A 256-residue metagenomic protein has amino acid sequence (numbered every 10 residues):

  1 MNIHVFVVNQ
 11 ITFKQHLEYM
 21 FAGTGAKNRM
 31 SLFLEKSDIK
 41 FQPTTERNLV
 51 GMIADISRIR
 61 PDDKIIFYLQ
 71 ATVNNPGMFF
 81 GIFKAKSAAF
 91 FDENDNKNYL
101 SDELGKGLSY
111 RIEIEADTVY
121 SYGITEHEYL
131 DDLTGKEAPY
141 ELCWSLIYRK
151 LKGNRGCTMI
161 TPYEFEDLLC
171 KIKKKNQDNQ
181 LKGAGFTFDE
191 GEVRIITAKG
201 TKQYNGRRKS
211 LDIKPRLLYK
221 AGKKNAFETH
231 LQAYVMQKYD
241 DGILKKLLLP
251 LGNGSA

Functional and structural regions predicted by a protein language model:
M1-P61, V73, K202-N205: Compositionally biased, charged N-terminal/linker segments
D55-S57, Y129, E164, K223 (+2 more regions): Short amphipathic alpha-helical segments
P61-D62, P76-M78, L251-A256: Catalytic centers of nucleases
L69-N75: Short, charged beta-turn/beta-strand-edge "cap" motif at the junction between a beta-strand and an adjacent loop
G77-F80, K84-P162: Aromatic- and Lys/Arg-enriched surface recognition patch
T158-G222: Defense-system signaling and execution modules centered on TIR/cGAS-STING-like, death/scaffold domains and their
D212-S255: Acidic-basic catalytic patches of nuclease active cores, encompassing PD-(D/E)XK and other metal-cofactor nuclease
